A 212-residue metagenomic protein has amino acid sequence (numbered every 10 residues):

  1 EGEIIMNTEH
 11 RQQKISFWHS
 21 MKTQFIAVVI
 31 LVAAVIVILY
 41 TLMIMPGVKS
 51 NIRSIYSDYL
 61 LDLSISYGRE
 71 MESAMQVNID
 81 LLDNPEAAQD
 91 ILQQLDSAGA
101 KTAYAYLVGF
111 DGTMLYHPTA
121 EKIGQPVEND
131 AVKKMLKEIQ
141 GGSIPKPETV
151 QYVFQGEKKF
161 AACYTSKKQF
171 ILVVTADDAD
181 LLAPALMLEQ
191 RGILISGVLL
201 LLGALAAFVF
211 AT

Functional and structural regions predicted by a protein language model:
N7-H10, Y104-K134: Extracellular/periplasmic ligand-sensing ectodomains of membrane signal-transduction proteins
F17-P46, I193-F210: Extreme N-terminal signal-anchor transmembrane helix of membrane signaling/transducer proteins, especially in bacteria
M43-R69, A183, M187-R191: Juxtamembrane membrane-water interface segments immediately C-terminal to a transmembrane helix
S57-D90, D111-L115, A120-E121: Extracellular/periplasmic ligand-binding regions of membrane signal-transduction receptors
D62, Q93-M114: Short N-terminal helix-loop-first-beta-strand/juxtamembrane motif that initiates sensory/input modules
N84-L92, T119-V153: Extracytoplasmic/periplasmic sensor domains and loops in membrane signaling proteins
E148, Q155-Y164: A short beta-strand signature within small-molecule sensing/ligand-binding domains used in signal transduction
D177-L199: Membrane-interface helix-start motif
